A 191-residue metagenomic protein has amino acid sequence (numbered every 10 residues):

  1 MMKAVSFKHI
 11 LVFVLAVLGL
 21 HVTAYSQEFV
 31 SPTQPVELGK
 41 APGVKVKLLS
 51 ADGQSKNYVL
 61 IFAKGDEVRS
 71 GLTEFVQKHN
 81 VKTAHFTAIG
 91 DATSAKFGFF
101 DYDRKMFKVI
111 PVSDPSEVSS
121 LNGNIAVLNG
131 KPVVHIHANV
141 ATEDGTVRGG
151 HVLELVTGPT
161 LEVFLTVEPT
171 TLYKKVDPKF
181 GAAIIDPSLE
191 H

Functional and structural regions predicted by a protein language model:
M2-L11: Bacterial N-terminal signal peptides that target proteins for export
L11-H21: Bacterial N-terminal signal peptides
V12-V14, G65, K131: A broadly tuned, weak detector of single residues within folded domains
V22-S26: Sec/Tat signal peptide C-region and signal peptidase I cleavage site
Q27-V59, A63, S70-Q77, T83-T87 (+3 more regions): N-terminal intrinsically disordered, cationic/polar leader segments that include organellar targeting peptides
